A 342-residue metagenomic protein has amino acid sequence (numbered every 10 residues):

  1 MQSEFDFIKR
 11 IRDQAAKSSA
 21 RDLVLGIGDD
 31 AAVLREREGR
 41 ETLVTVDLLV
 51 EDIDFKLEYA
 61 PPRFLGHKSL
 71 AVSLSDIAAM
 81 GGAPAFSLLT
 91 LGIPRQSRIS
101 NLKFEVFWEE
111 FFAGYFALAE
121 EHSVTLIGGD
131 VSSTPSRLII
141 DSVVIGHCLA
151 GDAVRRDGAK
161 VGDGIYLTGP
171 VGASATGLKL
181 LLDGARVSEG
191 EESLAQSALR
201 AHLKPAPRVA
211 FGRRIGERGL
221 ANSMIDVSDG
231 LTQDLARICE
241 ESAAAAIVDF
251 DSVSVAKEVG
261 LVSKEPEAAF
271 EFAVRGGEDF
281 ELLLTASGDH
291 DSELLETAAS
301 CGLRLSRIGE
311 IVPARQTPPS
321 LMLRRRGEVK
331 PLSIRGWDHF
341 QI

Functional and structural regions predicted by a protein language model:
M1-A16, R40, A60, Q96-I127 (+4 more regions): Glycine-/charge-enriched secondary-structure boundary and capping motifs
M1-P61, M80, L89, L118 (+1 more regions): Extreme N-terminal cap/leader segments of soluble proteins
R21-L23, A31-A32, F116, G128-S133 (+7 more regions): A generic local secondary-structure boundary/capping motif
L25, L57-V72, F104-A113: Glycine-rich anion/phosphate-binding loops
L43-V46, R137-I139, V154-R214: Short, acidic (Asp/Glu-rich) active-site segment that either coordinates a divalent metal cofactor
S69-M80, F116: A short, N-terminal amphipathic alpha-helix
M80-T90, I127-G129: Short beta-strand segments at enzyme active-site cores
